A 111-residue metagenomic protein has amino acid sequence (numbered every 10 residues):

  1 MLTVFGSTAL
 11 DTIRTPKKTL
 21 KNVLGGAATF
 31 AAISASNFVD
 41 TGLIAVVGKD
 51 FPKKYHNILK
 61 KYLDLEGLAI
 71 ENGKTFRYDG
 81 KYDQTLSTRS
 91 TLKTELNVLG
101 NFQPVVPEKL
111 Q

Functional and structural regions predicted by a protein language model:
M1-T15: Positively charged, low-complexity intrinsically disordered leader regions
F5, L24-G26, I44: Short glycine-rich loop/turn motifs that provide flexible caps or phosphate-binding loops at active sites
F5-A9, F30-I33, Q103-P104: Short amphipathic alpha-helical segments, especially helix-boundary/capping motifs
D11-K18, N22, V39-Q111: Conserved N-terminal subdomain of the carbohydrate kinase-like
K18-I33: Short catalytic helix/loop segments, enriched in acidic residues and glycine and frequently bearing histidine
S36: Gly/Ala-rich phosphate-binding loop of Rossmann-like dinucleotide-binding domains, activating on the conserved
